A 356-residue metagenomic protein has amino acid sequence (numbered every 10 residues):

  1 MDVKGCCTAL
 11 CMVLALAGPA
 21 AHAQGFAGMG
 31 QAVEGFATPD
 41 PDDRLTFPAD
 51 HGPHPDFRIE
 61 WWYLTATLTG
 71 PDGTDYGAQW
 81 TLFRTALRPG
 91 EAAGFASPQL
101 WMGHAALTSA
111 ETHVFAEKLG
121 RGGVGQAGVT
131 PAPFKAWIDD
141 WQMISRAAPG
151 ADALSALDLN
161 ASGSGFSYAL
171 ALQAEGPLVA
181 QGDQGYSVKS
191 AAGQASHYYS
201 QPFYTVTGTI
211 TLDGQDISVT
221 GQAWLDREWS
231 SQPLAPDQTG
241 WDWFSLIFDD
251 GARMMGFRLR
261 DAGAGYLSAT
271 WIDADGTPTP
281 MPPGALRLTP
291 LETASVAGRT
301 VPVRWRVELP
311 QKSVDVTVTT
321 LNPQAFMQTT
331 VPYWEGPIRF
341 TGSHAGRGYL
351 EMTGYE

Functional and structural regions predicted by a protein language model:
M1-C7, P19-E356: Targeting-peptide/extracellular-domain and disordered-appendage signature
T8-M12: Hydrophobic helical h-region of N-terminal Sec-dependent signal peptides in bacterial secretory/periplasmic proteins
V13-A17: Primarily N-terminal secretory
